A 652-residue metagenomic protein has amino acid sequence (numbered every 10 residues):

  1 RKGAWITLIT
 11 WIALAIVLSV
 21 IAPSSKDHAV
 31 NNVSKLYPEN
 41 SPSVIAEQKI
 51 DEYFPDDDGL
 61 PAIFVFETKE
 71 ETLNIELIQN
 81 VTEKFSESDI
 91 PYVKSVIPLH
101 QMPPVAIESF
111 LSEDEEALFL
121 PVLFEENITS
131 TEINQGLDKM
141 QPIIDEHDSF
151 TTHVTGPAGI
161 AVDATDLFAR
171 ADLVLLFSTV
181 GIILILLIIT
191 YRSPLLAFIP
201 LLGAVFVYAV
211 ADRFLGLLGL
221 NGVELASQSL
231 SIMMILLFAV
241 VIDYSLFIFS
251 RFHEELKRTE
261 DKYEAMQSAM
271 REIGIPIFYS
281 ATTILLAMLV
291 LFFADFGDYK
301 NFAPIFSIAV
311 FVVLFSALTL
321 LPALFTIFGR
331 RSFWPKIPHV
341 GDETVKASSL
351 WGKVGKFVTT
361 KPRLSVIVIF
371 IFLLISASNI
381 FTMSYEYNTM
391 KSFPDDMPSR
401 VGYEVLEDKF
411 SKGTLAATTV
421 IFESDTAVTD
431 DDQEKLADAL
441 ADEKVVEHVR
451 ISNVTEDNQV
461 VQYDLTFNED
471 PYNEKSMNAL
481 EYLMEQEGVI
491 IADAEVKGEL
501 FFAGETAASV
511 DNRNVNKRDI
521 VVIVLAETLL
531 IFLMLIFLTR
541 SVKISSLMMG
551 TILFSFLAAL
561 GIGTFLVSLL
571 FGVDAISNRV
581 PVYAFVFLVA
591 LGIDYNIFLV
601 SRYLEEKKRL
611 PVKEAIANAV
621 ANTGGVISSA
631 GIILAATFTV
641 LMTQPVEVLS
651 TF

Functional and structural regions predicted by a protein language model:
R1-V30, E125-M383, V496-G498, E505-F652: Membrane-embedded transmembrane helical bundles of large multi-pass transporters/channels
E39-G59, T68-A158, T382-A575, I597: Structured non-transmembrane domains adjacent to transmembrane bundles in polytopic membrane proteins
L60-P61, P335, V368, A417 (+2 more regions): Residue-level detector of family-conserved "landmark" positions at structurally sensitive sites
